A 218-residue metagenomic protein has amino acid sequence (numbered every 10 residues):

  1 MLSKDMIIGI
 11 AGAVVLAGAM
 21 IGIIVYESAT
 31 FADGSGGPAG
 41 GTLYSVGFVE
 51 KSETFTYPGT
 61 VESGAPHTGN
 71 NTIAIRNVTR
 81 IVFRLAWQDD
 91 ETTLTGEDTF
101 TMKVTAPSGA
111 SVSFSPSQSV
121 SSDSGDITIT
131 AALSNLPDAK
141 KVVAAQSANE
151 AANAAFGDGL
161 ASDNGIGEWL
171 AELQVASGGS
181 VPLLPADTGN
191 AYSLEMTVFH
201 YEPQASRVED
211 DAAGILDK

Functional and structural regions predicted by a protein language model:
M1-S35: Secretory targeting signatures
I21, A39, Y44-S45, N70 (+1 more regions): Generic low-polarity alpha-helical segments
V25-G59: Short, polar/proline-rich extracytoplasmic segments that appear immediately after membrane translocation
P38, S63-P66, A151-A155: Short amphipathic alpha-helical surface micro-motifs
G47-T56, P116-L170, G179-L184: Extended, solvent-exposed segments with strong compositional bias
G59-A131, I166, V175-S177: Acidic, Ser/Thr/Pro-rich low-complexity intrinsically disordered segments
T101, T105-A110, D158-K218: C-terminal edge strands of extracellular/lumenal beta-sandwich accessory domains
